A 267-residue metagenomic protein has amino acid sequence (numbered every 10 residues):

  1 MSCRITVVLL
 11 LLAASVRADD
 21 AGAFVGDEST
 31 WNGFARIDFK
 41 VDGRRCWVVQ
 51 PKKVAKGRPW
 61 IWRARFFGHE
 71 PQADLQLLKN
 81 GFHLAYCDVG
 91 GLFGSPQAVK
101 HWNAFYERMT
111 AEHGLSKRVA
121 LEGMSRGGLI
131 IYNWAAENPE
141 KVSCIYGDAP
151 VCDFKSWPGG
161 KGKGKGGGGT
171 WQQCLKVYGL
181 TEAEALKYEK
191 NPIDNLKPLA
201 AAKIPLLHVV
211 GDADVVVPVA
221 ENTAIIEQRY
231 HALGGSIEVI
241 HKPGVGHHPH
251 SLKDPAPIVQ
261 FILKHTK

Functional and structural regions predicted by a protein language model:
L9-A18: Hydrophobic h-region of N-terminal signal peptides that target proteins for export in Gram-negative bacteria
A18-K56, G164-L175, K267: A domain-start/cap signature at the N-terminus of enzymes
W47-V49, V216, A220-K267: C-terminal catalytic histidine-bearing segment of alpha/beta-hydrolase fold enzymes
K56-F66: Short beta-strand element of the alpha/beta-hydrolase
H69-A85: Short amphipathic alpha-helix adjacent to the substrate-entry channel of hydrolases
F93-G114, N133: Alpha/beta-hydrolase active-site loop
R118-G166: Primarily recognizes the serine-hydrolase "nucleophile elbow" in alpha/beta-hydrolase and SGNH/GDSL folds
G159, K163-A232: The feature captures the conserved acid-bearing segment of alpha/beta-hydrolase catalytic domains
